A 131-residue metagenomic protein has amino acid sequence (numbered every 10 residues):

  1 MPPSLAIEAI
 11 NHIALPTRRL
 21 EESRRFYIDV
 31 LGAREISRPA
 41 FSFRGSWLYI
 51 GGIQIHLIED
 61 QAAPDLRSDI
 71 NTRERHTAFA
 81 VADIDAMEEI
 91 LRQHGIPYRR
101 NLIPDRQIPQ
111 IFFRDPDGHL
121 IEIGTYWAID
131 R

Functional and structural regions predicted by a protein language model:
M1-A6, I36, Q93-R131: Vicinal oxygen chelate
M1-E21, E74-F79, I129-R131: N-terminal beta-strand motif that seeds the catalytic metal site of vicinal oxygen chelate
A9, S42-R44, G51, R73 (+1 more regions): Exposed loop/turn and edge beta-strand positions of beta-sandwich/beta-sheet ligand-binding modules
H12, H56-L57, H76, H119: Histidine-centered active-site/metal-ligand motif
P16-Q54: Core segments of cupin and vicinal oxygen chelate
R25-F26, I90, D117: Structural preference for long, well-ordered alpha-helical segments within the folded cores of structured domains
H76-L91: Mid-chain, well-packed structural core segment of small domains
